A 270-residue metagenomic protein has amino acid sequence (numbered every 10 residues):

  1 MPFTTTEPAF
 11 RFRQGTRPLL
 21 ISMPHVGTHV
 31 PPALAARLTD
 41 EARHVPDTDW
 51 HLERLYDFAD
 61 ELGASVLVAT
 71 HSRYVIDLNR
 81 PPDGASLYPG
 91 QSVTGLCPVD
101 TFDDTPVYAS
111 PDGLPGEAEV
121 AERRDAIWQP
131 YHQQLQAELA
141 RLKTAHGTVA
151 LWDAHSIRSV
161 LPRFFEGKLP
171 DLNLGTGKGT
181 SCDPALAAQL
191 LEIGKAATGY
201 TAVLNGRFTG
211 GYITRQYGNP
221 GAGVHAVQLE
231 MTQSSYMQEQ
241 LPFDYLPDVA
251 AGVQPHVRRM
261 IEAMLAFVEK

Functional and structural regions predicted by a protein language model:
M1-L151, S156-K270: N-terminal catalytic or cofactor-binding beta/alpha core of small enzyme domains
